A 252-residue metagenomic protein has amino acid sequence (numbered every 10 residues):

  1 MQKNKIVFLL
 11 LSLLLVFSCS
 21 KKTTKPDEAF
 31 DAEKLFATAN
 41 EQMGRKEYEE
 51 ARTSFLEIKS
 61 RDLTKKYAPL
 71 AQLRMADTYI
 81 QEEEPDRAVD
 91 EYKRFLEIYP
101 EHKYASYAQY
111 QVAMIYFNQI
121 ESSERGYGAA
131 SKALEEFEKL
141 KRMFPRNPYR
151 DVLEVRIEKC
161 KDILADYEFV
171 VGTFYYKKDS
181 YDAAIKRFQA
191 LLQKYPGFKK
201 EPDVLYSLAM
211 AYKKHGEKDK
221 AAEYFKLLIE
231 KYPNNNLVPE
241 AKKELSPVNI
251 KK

Functional and structural regions predicted by a protein language model:
Q2-I6, F17-K252: Acidic, polar-rich low-complexity tracts and alpha-helical solenoid repeat scaffolds
L9-L15: Hydrophobic helical h-region of N-terminal Sec-dependent signal peptides in bacterial secretory/periplasmic proteins
